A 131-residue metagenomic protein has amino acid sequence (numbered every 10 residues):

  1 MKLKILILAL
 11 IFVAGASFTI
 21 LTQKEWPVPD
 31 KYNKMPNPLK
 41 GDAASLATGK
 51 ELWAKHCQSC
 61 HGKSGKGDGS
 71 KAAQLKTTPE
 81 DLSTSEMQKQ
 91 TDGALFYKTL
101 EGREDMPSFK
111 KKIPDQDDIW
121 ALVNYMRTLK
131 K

Functional and structural regions predicted by a protein language model:
I5-V13: Sec-dependent N-terminal signal peptides
A14-E25: Bacterial Sec-dependent signal peptides at the C-terminal "C-region" and cleavage site
K24-L52: Electrostatic cytochrome c docking/interface patches
P29, A44, A54-T77, D105-S108 (+1 more regions): Periplasmic/extracellular electron-transfer cofactor-ligation site, primarily the c-type cytochrome heme-c attachment
L46-Q58, A73, K89-G93, R103 (+1 more regions): Sequence context surrounding c-type heme c attachment/ligation sites in exported
P79-G93, F109-I119: Electron-transfer interface patches adjacent to heme c in soluble/periplasmic c-type cytochromes and di-/multiheme
K98-E104, K111-K131: C-terminal capping alpha-helices of c-type cytochrome domains
